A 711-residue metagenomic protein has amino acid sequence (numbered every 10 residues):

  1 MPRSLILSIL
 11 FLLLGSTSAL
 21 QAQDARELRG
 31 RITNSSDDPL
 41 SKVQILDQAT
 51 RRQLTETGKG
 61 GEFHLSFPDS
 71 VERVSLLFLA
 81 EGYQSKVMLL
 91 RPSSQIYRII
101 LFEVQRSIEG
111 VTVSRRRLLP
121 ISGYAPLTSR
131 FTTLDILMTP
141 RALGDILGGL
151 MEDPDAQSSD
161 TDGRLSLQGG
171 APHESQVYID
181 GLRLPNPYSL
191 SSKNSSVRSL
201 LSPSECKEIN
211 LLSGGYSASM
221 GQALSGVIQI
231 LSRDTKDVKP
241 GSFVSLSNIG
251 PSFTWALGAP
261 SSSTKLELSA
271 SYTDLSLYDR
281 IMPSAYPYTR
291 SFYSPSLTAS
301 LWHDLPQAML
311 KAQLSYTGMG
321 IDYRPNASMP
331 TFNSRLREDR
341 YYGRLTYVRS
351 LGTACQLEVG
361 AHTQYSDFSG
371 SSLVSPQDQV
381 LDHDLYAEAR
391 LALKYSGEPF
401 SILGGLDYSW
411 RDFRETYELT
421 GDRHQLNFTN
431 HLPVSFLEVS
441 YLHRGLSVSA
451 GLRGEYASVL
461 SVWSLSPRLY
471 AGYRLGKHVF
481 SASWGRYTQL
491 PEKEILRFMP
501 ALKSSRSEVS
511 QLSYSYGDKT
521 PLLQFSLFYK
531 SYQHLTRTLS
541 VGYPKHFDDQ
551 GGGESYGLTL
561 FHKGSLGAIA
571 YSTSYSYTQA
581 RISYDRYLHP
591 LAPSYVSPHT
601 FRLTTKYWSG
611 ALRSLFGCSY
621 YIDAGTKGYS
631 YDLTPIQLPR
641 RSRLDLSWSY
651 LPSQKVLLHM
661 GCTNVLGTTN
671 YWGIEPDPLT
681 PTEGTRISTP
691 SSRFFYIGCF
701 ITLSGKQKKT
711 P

Functional and structural regions predicted by a protein language model:
T50-E62: Short, acidic Ser/Thr/Gly-rich low-complexity loop/linker segments typical of extracellular and cell-surface proteins
G82, Y97-R98, L118-S175, G181-Y216 (+1 more regions): Periplasmic N-terminal accessory/gating domains of Gram-negative outer-membrane beta-barrel systems
S195-S199, K207-Y216, V227-L257, S284-S291 (+2 more regions): Short strand-turn segments of transmembrane beta-barrel domains in outer membranes, especially the first one or two
L275-S296, M309-L357, A361-Y386, R423: Flexible loop and strand-edge segments within Gram-negative outer membrane beta-barrel domains
L336-Y342, T346-Y347, V479-Q533, L539-L566 (+2 more regions): Outer-membrane beta-barrel signature, preferentially recognizing the C-terminal barrel domain of Gram-negative
D384, G397-F413, E418-Y532, S572 (+2 more regions): Structural signature of Gram-negative outer-membrane beta-barrels, strongest in the C-terminal barrel of TonB-dependent
Y441-S447, Y529-S531, D549-S630: Gram-negative outer-membrane beta-barrel transporters
I622-K627, W648-P711: C-terminal beta-signal and adjacent terminal beta-strands/loops of Gram-negative outer-membrane beta-barrel proteins
